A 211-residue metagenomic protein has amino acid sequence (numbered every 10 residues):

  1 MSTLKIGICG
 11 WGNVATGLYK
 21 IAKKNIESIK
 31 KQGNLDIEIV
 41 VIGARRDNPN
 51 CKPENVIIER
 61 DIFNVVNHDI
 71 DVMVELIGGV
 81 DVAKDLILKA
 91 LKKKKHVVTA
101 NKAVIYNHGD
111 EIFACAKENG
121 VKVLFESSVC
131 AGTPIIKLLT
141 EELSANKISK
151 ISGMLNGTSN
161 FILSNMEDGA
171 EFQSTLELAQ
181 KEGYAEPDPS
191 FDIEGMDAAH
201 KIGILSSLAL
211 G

Functional and structural regions predicted by a protein language model:
M1-K93: N-terminal glycine-/serine-/threonine-rich beta1-alpha1-beta2 phosphate-ribose binding loop of Rossmann-like
C9, E75-I77, A100, N107 (+1 more regions): Structural motif
C9, N13, G17, R60 (+7 more regions): Conserved active-site and cofactor/substrate-binding residues in soluble primary-metabolism enzymes
Y19, K52-E54, G109-I112, P134-E141 (+1 more regions): Short acidic, glycine/serine/threonine-rich loops at helix termini
G78-V80, S128, N156: Short glycine-rich anion-binding loops that position phosphate/pyrophosphate groups of nucleotides and phosphorylated
K84-K93, K102-T140: Rossmann-fold NAD(P)-binding glycine/threonine-rich loop
H96-V98: A short hydrophobic/small-residue beta-strand
A145-G211: Active-site-lining helix/loop region of Rossmann-like oxidoreductase modules
